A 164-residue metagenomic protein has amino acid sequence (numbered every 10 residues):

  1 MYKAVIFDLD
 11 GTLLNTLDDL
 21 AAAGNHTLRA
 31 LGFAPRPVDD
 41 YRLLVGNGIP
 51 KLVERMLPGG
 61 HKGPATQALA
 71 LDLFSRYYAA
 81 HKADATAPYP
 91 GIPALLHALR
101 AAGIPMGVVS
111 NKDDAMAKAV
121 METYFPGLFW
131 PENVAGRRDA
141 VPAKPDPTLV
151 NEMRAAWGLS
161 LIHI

Functional and structural regions predicted by a protein language model:
M1, P37-D40, G48, L52 (+4 more regions): Hydrophobic alpha-helical segments typical of transmembrane helices and their membrane-interface/capping positions
Y2-L43: Active-site neighborhood of HAD-like aspartate-dependent phosphohydrolases
A21, N25, R42, G46-E54 (+4 more regions): An amphipathic alpha-helix signature
R29-L31, R55-M56, A85, P93 (+3 more regions): Substrate-recognition/cap helix-loop segment adjacent to the acidic, metal-dependent catalytic center of Asp-based
A30-G60, P90: Alpha-helical substrate-recognition element adjacent to the catalytic core
R55-A94: Metal-dependent phosphoesterase signature
I162-I164: Conserved small/polar residues in nucleotide/adenosyl-binding loops
